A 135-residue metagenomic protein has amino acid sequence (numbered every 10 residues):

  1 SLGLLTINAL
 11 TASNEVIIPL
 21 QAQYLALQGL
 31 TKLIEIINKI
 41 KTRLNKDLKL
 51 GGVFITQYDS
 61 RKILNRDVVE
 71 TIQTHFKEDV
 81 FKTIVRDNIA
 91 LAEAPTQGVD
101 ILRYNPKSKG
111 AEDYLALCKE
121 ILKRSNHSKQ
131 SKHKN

Functional and structural regions predicted by a protein language model:
S1-I89: Conserved catalytic-core segment of NTP-binding enzymes
K32, D113-A116: Charged catalytic carboxylate motif
L91-E93: Catalytic histidine-centered segment of alpha/beta-hydrolase-like enzymes
P95-E112: C-terminal boundary of histidine-terminating zinc-finger modules
A116-S128: C-terminal alpha-helix
Q130-H133: Cationic, low-complexity basic patches in intrinsically disordered or flexible, solvent-exposed regions
